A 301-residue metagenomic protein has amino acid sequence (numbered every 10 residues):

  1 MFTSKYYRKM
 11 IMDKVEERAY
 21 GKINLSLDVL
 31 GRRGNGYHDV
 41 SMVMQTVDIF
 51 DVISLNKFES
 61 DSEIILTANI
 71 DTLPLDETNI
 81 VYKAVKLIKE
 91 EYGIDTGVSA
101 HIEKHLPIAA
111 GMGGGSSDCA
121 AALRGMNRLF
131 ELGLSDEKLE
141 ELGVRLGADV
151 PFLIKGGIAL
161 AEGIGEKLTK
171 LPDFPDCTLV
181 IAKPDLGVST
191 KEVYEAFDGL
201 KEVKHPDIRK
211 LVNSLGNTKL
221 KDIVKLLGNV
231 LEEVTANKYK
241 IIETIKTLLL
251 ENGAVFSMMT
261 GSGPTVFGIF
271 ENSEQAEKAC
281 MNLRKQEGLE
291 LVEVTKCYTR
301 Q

Functional and structural regions predicted by a protein language model:
F2-A110, R128, L132-E137, I164 (+2 more regions): ATP-binding N-lobe of GHMP and related small-molecule kinases
L25, I53-L55, V81, G115 (+6 more regions): Residue-level signal for inorganic ion chemistry
Q45-T46, V144-R145, P151-I154, K170-P175 (+1 more regions): Solvent-exposed alpha-helices and their adjacent loops that cap or buttress functional pockets in soluble metabolic
S60-P74, A122, N217-L227: Short, basic/glycine-rich phosphate-binding loops at helix/coil junctions that contact nucleotide phosphates
G97, C119, L123-L160: Contiguous, small/hydrophobic- and glycine-enriched helical/loop subdomains that border and often "cap" functional
H101-F130, A148, V255-F270: Glycine/serine-rich anion-binding loops at beta->alpha junctions that coordinate negatively charged ligand groups
K155, L160-F256, E271-R284, L289 (+1 more regions): Conserved, helical-rich catalytic subdomain that frames metal- and/or nucleotide-binding sites in enzyme alpha/beta
